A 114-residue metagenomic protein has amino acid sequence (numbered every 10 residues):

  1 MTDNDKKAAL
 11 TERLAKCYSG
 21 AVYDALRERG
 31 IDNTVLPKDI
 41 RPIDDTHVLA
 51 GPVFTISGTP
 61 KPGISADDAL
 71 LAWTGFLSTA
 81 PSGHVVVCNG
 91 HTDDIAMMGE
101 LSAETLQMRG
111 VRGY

Functional and structural regions predicted by a protein language model:
M1-A66, L71-A72, V85: Intrinsically disordered, low-complexity regions enriched in acidic/Ser/Thr/Pro/Gln residues
G75-S102, Q107-Y114: Extracellular/luminal Protease-associated
